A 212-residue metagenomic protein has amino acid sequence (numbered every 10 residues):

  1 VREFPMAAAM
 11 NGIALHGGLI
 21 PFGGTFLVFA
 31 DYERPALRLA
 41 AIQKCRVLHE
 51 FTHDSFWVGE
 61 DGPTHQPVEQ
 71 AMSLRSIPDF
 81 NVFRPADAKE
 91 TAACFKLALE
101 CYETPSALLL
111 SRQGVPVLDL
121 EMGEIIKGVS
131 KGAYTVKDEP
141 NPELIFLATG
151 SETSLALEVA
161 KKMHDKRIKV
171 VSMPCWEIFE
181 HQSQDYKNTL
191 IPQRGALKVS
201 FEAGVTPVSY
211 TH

Functional and structural regions predicted by a protein language model:
V1-M72, E90-A93, L157, K169 (+1 more regions): Thiamine diphosphate
L15, A41-C45, R75-V82, K96-T104 (+2 more regions): Generic secondary-structure signature for well-ordered alpha-helical cores
H16-F22, I77-D79, P140-L144, R194: Short, surface-exposed connector motifs at secondary-structure boundaries
G23, H49-F51, V82-A86, L108-L110 (+2 more regions): General beta-strand structural signal in soluble alpha/beta enzymes
W57-T64, T91, E100-Y210: Thiamine diphosphate
G59-E60, D79-P85: Flexible, glycine/proline-enriched loop segments at strand-loop-helix junctions that form or flank small-ligand binding
S73-S76, L190-I191: Short, conserved catalytic or adaptor-binding loops enriched in Gly and charged residues
